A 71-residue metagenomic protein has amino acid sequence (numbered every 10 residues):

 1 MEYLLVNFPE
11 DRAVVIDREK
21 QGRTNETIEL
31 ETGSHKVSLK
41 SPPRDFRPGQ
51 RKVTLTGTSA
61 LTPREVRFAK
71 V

Functional and structural regions predicted by a protein language model:
M1-V71: Short loop/turn and low-complexity linker motifs enriched in small/turn-promoting residues
